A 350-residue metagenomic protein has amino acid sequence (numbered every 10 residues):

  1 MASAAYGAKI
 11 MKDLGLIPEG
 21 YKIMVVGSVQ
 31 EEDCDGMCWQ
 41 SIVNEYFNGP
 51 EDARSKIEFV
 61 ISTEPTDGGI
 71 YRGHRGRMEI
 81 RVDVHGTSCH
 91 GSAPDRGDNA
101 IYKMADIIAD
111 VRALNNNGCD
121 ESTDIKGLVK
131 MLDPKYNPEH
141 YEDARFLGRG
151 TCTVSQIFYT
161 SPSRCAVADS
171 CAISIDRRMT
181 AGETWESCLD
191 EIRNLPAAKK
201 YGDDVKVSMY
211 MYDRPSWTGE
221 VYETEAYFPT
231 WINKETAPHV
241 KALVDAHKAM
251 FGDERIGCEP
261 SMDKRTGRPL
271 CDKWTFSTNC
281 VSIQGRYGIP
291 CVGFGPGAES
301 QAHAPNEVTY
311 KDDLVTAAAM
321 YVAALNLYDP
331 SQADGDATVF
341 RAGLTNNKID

Functional and structural regions predicted by a protein language model:
M1, F47-D52, I57, V84 (+2 more regions): Intrinsic structural disorder
A2-G76: Acidic/histidine-rich catalytic neighborhood of metal-dependent amide-processing enzymes
P65, R81-D350: Metal-dependent amide/peptide-bond hydrolase catalytic core, centered on the "pita-bread" metallohydrolase fold
